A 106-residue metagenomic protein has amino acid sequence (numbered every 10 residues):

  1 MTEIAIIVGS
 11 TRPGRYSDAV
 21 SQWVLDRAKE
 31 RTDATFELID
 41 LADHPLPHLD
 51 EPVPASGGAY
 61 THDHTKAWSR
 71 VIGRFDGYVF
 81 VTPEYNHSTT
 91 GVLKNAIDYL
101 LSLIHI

Functional and structural regions predicted by a protein language model:
M1-T82, H87-D98: N-terminal beta1-alpha1-beta2 submodule of the flavodoxin-like/Rossmannoid cofactor-binding fold
I104-I106: Conserved small/polar residues in nucleotide/adenosyl-binding loops
